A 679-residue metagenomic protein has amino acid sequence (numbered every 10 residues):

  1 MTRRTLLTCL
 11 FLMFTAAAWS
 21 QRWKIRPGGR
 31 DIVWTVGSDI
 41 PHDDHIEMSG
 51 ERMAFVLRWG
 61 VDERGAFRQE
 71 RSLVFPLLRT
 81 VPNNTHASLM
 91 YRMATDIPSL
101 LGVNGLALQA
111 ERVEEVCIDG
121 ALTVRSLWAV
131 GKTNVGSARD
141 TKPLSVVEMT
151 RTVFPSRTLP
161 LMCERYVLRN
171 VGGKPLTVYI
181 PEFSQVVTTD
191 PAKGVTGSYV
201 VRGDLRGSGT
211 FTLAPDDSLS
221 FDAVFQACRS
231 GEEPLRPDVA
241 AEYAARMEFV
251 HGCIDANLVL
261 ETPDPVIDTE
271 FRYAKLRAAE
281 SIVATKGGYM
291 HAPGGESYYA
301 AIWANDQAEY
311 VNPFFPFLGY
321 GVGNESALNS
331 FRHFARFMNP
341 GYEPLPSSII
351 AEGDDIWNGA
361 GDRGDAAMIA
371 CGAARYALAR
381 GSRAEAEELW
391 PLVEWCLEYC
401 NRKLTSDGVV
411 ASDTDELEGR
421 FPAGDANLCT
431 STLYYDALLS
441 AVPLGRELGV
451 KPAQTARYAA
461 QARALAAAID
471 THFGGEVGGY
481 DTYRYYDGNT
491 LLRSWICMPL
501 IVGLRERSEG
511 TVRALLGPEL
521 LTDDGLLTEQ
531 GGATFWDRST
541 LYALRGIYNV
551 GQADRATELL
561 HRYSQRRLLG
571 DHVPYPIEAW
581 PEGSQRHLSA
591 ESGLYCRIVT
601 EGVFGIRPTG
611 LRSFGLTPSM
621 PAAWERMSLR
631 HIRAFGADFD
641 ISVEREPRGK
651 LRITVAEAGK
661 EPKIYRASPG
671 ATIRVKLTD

Functional and structural regions predicted by a protein language model:
R3-L7: N-terminal export leaders
L10, W19-T269, G319-Y320, Q552 (+3 more regions): Terminal accessory carbohydrate-recognition/targeting modules of carbohydrate-active enzymes
Y166, D264-Y273, A456-G475: Gly/Pro-rich turn-and-neighbor structural signature
T212-V239, E296-A300, P346-M368, E398-R463 (+4 more regions): The feature captures the catalytic groove of carbohydrate-active enzymes
H251-E387, T414-L417, G488-I501, L527-H561: Substrate-binding groove/exosite segments of carbohydrate-active enzymes
I282-T285, M338-E343, N401-A411, T471-G478 (+2 more regions): Proline-centered turn/helix-capping motifs that create local helix->coil transitions or kinks
W303-L328, R332, P391-E394, E398 (+6 more regions): Active-site core of glycosidic bond-cleaving carbohydrate-active enzymes
